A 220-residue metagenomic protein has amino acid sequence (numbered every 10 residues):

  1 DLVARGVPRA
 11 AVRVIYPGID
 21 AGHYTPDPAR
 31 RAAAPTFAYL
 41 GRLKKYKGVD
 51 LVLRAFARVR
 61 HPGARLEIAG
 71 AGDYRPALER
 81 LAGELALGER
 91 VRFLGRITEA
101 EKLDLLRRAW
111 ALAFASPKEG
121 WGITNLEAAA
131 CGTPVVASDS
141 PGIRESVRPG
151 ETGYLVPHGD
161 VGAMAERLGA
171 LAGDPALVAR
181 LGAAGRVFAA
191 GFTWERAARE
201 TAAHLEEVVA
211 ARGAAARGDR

Functional and structural regions predicted by a protein language model:
D1-A11, A21: A short, active-site helix/loop in glycosyltransferases that binds the activated sugar's phosphate group
G18: Carbohydrate-associated surface elements
P28-F56, E67: Conserved donor-binding/catalytic core segment of Leloir-type glycosyltransferases
A77-I97: Nucleotide-activated donor-binding/catalytic signature segment of Leloir-type glycosyltransferases, i.e., the conserved
P117: Aromatic "clamp/platform" in nucleotide-sugar-dependent glycosyltransferases that forms part of the donor/acceptor
N125, P134-A137, V147: Short hydrophobic beta-strand element within catalytic cores of glycosyltransferases and related nucleotide-activated
P149-G150, Y154-V161, A170-P175: Conserved acidic donor-binding segment of nucleotide-sugar-dependent glycosyltransferases
W194-R220: C-terminal alpha-helical cap of glycosyltransferases
